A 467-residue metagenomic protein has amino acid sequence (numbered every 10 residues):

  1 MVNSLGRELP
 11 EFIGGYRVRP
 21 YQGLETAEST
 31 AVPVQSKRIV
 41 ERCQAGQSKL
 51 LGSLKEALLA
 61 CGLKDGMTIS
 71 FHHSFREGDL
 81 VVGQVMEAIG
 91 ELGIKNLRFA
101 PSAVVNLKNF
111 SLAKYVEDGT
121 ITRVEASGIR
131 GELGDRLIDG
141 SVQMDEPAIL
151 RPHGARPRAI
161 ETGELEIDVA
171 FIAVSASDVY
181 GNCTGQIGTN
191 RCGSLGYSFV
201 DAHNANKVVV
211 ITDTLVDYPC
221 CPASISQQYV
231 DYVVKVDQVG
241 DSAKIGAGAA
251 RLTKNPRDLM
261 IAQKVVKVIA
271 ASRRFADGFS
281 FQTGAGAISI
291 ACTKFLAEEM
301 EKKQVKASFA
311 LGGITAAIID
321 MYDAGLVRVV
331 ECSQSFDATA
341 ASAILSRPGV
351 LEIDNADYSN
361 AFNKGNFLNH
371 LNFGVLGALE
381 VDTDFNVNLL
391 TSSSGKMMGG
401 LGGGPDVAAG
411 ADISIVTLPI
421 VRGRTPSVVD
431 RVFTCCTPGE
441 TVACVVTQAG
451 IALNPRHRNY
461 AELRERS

Functional and structural regions predicted by a protein language model:
V2-S467: Conserved alpha/beta enzyme-core scaffold
